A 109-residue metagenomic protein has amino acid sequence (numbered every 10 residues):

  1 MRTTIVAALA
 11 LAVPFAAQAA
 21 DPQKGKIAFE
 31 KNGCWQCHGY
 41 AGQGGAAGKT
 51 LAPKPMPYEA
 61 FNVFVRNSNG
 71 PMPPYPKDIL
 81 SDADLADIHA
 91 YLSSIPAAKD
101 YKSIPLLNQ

Functional and structural regions predicted by a protein language model:
M1-A8: Sec-dependent signal peptide recognition, specifically the positively charged N-region followed immediately by
I5, A19, I27, L51-K54 (+1 more regions): Alpha-helical interaction segments
P14-A17: N-terminal signal peptide c-region/cleavage motif recognized by signal peptidases
A20-K24, K31-N32, Y40, P74-Q109: Flexible coil segments in periplasmic/lumen-exposed cytochrome c-class electron-transfer proteins
Q23-E30, Q36-P74: Gly/Gly-Pro-rich "capping" loops immediately C-terminal to redox-active cysteine motifs in periplasmic/lumenal
